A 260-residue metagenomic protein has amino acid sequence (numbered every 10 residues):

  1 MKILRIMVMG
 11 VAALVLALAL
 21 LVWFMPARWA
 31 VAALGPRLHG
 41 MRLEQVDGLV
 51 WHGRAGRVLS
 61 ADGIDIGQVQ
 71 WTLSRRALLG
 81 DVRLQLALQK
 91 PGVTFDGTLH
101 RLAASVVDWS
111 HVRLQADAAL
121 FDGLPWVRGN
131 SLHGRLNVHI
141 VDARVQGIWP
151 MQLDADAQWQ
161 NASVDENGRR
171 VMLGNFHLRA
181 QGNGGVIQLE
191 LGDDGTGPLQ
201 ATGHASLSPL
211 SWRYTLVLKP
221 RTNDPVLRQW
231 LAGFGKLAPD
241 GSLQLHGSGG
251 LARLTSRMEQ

Functional and structural regions predicted by a protein language model:
K2-A12, L21, P36-R37, E166-Q260: Extended terminal
L14-V58: N-terminal amphipathic/hydrophobic interface segments
M41-N130, N137: N-terminal beta-strand/beta-hairpin edge segment
G56-V58, Q70-T72, A87, N137-H139 (+5 more regions): Residue-level recognition of well-ordered beta-strand positions that form the cores of beta-sheet-rich folds across
D62-Q70, Q89-T98, L124-V141, R169-F176 (+2 more regions): Amphipathic hydrophobic-ligand
R83, P150-D154, R213: Outer-membrane beta-barrel architecture
K90, N161-S163, P220-T222: Transmembrane beta-strands of outer-membrane beta-barrel pores
T98-V186, T196: Elongated, acidic membrane-bridging lipid-handling scaffolds and related periplasm/extracellular "bridge/tunnel" systems
